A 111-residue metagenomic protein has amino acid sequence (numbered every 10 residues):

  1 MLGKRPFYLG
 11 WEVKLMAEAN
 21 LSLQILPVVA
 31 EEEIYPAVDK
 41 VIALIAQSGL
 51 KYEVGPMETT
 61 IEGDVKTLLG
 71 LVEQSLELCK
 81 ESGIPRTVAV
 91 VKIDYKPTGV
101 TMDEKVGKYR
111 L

Functional and structural regions predicted by a protein language model:
L2-L15: Short, Lys/Arg-enriched N-terminal segments with co-localized hydrophobic residues within the first ~10-30 amino acids
L15-L111: Charge-rich, low-complexity N-terminal segments
